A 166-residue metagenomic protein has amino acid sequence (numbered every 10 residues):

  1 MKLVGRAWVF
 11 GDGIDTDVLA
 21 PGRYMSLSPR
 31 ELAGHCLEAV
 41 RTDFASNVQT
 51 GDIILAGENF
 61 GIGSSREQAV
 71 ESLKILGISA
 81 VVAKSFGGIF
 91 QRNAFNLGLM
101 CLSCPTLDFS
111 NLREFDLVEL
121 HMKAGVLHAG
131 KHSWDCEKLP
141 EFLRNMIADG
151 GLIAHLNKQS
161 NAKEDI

Functional and structural regions predicted by a protein language model:
M1-S26: Polybasic, low-complexity association/targeting segments
K2, I53, P140-F142: Short hydrophobic "helix-edge" motifs at membrane interfaces and signal-peptide entry regions
I14, G61-E67, I147-L156: Conserved phosphate/anionic-ligand binding catalytic regions in large, soluble enzymes, centered on
D15-T16, F44, L127, A154: Short, acidic Gly/Pro/Ser/Thr-rich loop/turn segments
V18-K123: Feature captures the catalytic cores and cofactor-binding loops of soluble hydro-lyases/lyases that act on carboxylate
F95-I166: Acidic, glycine-rich flexible loop/linker segments
